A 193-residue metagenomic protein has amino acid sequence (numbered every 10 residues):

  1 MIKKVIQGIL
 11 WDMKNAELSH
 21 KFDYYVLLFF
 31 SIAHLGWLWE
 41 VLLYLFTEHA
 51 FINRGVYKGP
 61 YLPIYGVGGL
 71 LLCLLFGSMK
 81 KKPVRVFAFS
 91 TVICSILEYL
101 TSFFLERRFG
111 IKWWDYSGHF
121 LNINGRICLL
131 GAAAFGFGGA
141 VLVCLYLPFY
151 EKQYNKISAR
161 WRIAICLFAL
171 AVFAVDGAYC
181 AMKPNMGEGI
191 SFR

Functional and structural regions predicted by a protein language model:
M1-R193: Aromatic-rich, lipid-facing transmembrane alpha helices and their immediate juxtamembrane interface loops in integral
